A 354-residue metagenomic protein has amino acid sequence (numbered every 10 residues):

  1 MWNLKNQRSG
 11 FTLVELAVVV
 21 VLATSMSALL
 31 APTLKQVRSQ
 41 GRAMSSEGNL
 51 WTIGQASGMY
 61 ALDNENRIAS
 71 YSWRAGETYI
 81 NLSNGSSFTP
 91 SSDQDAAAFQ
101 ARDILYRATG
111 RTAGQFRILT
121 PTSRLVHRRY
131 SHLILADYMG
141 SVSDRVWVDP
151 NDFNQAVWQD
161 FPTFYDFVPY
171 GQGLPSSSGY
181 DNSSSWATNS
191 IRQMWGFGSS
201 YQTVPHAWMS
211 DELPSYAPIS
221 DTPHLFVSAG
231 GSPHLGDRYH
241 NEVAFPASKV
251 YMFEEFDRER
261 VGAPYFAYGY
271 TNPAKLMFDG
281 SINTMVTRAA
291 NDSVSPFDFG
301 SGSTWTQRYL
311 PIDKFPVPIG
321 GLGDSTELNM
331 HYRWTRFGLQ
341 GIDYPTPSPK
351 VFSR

Functional and structural regions predicted by a protein language model:
M1-N6: N-terminal secretory signal peptides that target proteins for export/translocation
Q7-R38: N-terminal single-pass transmembrane signal-anchor helix
T33-L50: Aliphatic-rich helix starts adjacent to a transmembrane/signal segment
S46-E47, W51-R354: Short, well-structured segments within or immediately adjacent to enzyme catalytic domains that line ligand-binding
